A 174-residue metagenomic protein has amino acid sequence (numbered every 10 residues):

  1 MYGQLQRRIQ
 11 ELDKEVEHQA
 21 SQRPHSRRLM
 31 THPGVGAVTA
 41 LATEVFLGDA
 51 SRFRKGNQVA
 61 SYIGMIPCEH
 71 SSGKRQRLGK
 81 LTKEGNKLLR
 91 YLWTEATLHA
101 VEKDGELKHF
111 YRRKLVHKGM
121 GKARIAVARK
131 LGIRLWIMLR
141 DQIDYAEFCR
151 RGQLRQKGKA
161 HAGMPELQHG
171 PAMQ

Functional and structural regions predicted by a protein language model:
M1-Q174: A detector of single, family-specific signature residues that are central to catalytic or substrate-handling motifs
